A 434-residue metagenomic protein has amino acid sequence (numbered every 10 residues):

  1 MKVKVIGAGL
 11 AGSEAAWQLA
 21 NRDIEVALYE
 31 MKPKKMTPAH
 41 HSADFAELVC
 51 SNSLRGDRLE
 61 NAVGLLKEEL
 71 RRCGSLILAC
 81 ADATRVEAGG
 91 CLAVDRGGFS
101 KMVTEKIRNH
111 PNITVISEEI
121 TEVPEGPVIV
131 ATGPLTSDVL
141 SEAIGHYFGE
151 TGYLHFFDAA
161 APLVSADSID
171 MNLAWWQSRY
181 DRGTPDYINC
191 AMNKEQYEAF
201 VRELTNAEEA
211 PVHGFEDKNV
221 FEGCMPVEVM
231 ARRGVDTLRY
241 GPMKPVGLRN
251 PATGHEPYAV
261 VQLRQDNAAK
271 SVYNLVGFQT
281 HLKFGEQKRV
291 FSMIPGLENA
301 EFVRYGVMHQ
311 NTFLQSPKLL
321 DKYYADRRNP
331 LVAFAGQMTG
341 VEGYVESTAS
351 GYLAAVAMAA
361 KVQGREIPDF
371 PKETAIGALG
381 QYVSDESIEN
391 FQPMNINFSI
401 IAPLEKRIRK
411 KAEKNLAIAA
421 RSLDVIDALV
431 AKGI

Functional and structural regions predicted by a protein language model:
M1-A11: Beta1/beta-strand and adjacent pyrophosphate-binding region of the FAD-binding site in flavoprotein oxidoreductases
W17-A79, K372-V383: N-terminal FAD cofactor-binding segment of flavoenzymes
L59-V63, K67, S75-A88, F148-F157 (+1 more regions): A short alpha-helix-loop-beta-strand transition element characteristic of N-terminal alpha/beta dinucleotide-binding
E69-A143: Feature captures the FAD/FMN-dependent oxidoreductase FAD-binding
N109-A269, Y273-F284, K288-R289: Predominantly flavin-linked oxidoreductase catalytic cores and closely associated redox partners
L275-V341, T348-S350, P368-S384, P393-N395 (+1 more regions): A glycine-rich dinucleotide-binding beta-alpha-beta segment and adjacent secondary-structure elements that constitute
S347-P368: Internal hydrophobic alpha-helix adjacent to the cofactor/substrate pocket in enzyme cavities
P393-I434: C-terminal auxiliary extensions adjacent to catalytic cores
